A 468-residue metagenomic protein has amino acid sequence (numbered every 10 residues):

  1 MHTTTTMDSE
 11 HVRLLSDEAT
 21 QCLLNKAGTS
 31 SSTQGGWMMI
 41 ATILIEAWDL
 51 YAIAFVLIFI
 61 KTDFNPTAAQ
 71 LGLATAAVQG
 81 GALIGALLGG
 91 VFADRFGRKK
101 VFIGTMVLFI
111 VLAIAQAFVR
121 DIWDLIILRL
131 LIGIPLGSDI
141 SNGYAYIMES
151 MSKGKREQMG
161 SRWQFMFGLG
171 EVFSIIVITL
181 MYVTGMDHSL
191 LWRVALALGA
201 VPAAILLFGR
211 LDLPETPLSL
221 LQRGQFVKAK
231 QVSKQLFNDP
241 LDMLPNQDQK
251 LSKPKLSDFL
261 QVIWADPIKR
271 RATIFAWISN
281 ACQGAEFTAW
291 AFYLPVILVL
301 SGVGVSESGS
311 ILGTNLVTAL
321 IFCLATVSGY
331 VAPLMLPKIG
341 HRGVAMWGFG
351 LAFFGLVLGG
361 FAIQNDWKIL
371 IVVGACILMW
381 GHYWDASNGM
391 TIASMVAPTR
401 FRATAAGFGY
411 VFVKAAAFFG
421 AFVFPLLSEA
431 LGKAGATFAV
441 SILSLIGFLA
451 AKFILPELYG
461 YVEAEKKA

Functional and structural regions predicted by a protein language model:
H2-A468: Transmembrane-helix signature of 12-pass secondary carriers
